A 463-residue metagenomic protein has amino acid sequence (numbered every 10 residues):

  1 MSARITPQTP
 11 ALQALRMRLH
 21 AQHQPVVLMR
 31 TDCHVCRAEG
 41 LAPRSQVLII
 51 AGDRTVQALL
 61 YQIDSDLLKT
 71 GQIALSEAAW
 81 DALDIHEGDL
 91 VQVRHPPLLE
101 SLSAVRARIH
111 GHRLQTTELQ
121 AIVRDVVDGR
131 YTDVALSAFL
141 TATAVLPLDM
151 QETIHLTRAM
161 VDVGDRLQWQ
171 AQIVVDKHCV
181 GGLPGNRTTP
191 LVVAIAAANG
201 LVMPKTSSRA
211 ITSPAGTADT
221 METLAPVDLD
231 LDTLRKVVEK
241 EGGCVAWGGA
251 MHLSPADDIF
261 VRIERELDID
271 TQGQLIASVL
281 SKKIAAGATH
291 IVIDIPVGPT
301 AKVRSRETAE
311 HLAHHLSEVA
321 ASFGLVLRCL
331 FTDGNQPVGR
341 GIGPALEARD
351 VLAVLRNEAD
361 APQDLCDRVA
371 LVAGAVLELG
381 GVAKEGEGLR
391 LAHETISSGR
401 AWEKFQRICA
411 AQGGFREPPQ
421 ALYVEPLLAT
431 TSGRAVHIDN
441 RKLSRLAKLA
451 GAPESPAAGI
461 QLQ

Functional and structural regions predicted by a protein language model:
M1-H110: Long, compositionally biased stretches
P97-P184, K404-A411: Acidic, glycine/proline-rich low-complexity segments that act as flexible tails and inter-domain linkers
G111-T116, A121, V126, D270-T271 (+1 more regions): Well-ordered secondary-structure scaffolds
L140-A144, K177-H178, T217-T220, P255-R265 (+2 more regions): Active-site-proximal beta-alpha loop/turn segments in soluble metabolic enzymes
I173-S213: Glycine/serine-rich anion-binding loops at beta->alpha junctions that coordinate negatively charged ligand groups
P190-V202, K282-G287, F323, L379: Alpha-helix C-terminal capping segments
T220-C244, H314-V319, G324: A glycine-rich helix N-cap at a beta->alpha junction
E241-H290: Phosphate/diphosphate-binding glycine-rich loops and adjacent basic-rich segments that engage nucleotide
